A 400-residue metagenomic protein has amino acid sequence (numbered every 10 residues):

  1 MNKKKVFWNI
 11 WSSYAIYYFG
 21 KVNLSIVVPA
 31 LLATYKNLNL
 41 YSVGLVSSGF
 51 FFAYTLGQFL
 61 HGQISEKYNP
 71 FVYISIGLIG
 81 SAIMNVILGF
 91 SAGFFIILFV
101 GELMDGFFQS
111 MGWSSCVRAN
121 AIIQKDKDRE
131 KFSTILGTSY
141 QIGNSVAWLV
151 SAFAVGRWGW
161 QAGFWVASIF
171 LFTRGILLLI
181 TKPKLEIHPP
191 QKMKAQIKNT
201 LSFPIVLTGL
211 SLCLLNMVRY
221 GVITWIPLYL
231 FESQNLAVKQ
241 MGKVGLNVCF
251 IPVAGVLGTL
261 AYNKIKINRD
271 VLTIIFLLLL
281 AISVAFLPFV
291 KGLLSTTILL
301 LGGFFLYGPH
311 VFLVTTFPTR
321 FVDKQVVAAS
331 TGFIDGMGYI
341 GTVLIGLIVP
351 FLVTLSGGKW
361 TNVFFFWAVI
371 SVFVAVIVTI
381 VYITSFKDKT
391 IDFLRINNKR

Functional and structural regions predicted by a protein language model:
V22, F50-F59, N144-S145, I251-L260 (+2 more regions): Residue-level signature of mid-helix packing/kink "hotspots" within the transmembrane helices of 12-pass Major
L24-I26, P204-T259: Extracytoplasmic gate region of multi-pass secondary transporters
L56-F94: Conserved MFS/SLC helix-loop-helix module at the cytosolic interface between two early adjacent transmembrane helices
G101-Y140: Cytoplasmic helix-loop-helix junction between adjacent transmembrane helices in 12-TM secondary transporters
L136-K182: Helix-loop-helix hairpin linking two adjacent transmembrane segments in secondary transporters
P183-T208, K399-R400: Juxtamembrane intracellular "pre-TM" segments in multi-pass secondary transporters
R269-L313: C-terminal transmembrane helical hairpin of 12-TM major facilitator-type secondary transporters
K324-S356: A late C-terminal transmembrane helix in Major Facilitator Superfamily
